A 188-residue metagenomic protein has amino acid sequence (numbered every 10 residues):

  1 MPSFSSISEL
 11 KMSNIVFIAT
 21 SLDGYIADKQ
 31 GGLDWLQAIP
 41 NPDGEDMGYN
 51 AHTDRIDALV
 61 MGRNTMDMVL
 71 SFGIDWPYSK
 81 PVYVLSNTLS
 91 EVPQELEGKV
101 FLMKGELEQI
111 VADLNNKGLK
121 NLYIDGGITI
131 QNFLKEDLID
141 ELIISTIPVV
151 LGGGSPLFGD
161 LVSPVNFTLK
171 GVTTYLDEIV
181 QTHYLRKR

Functional and structural regions predicted by a protein language model:
P2-R188: Enzymes that bind and transform nitrogen-containing heteroaromatic metabolites
